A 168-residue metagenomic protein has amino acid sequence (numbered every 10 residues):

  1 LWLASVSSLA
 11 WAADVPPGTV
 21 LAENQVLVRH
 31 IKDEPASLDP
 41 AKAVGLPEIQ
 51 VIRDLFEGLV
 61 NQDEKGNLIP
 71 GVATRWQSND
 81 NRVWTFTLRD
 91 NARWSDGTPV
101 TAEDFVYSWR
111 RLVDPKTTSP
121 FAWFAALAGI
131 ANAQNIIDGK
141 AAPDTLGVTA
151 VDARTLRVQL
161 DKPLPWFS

Functional and structural regions predicted by a protein language model:
L1-S8: Bacterial N-terminal signal peptides
A10-A12: Boundary at the C-terminal end of the N-terminal hydrophobic targeting segment
P16-V28, A153: Immediate post-signal peptide segment of exported/extracytoplasmic ligand-binding proteins
L27-I31, Q159: Short, well-ordered beta-strand segments
H30-D80, T87, R110: N-terminal lobe/hinge region of extracytoplasmic solute-binding protein
V60-E64, N81, L88-R89, R93 (+2 more regions): Sec-exported extracytoplasmic/periplasmic mature domains
Q77, V100, D104-V106, V113 (+1 more regions): Surface-exposed binding/hinge segments that line and control ligand-binding clefts or catalytic entry sites
